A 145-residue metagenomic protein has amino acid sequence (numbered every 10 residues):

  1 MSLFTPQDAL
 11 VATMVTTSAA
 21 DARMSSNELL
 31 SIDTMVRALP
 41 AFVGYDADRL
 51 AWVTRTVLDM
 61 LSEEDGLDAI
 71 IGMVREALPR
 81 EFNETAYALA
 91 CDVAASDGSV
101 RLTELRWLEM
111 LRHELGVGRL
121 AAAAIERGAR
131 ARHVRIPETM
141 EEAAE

Functional and structural regions predicted by a protein language model:
M1-E145: Small-residue-enriched hydrophobic alpha-helices in membranes
